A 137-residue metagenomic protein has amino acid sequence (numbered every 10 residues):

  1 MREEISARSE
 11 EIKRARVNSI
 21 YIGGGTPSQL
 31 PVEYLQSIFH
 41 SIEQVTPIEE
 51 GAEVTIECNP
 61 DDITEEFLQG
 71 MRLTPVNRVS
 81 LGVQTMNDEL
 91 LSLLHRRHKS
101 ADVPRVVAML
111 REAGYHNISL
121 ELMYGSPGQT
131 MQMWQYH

Functional and structural regions predicted by a protein language model:
R2-E11, A15-H137: Conserved non-cysteine loop/helix-boundary elements of the Radical SAM core domain that shape
